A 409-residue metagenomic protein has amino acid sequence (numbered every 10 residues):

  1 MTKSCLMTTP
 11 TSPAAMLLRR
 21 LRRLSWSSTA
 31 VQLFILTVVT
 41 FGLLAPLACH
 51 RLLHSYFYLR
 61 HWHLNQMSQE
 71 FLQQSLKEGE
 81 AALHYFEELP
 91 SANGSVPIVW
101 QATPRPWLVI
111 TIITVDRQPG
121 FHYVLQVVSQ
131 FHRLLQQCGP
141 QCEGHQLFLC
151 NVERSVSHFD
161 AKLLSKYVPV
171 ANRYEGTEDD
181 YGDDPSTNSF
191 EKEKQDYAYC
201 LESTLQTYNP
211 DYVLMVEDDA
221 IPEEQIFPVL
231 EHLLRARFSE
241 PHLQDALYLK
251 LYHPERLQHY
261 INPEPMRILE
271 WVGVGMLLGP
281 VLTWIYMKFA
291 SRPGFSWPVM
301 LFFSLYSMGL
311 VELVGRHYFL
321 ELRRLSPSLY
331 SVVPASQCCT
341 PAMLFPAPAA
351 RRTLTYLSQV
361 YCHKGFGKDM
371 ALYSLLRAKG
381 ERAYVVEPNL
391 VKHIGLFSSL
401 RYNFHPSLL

Functional and structural regions predicted by a protein language model:
K3-L72, E270-V274, L278-L409: C-terminal catalytic/acceptor-binding lobe
F34-P106, Y123, L135: Long, contiguous juxta-domain segments that are non-catalytic but functionally important
A102-P104, V127-G144: Short, acidic, metal-binding catalytic loop of nucleotide-sugar glycosyltransferases
P106-T114, F131, E143-L149: Hydrophobic targeting segments
C150-D211, I261: Active-site-proximal specificity loops/subdomain of glycosyltransferases
N209-I221: Short beta-strand-to-loop acidic/aromatic patch adjacent to the donor-nucleotide binding site
P222-L257: Conserved donor-nucleotide/metal-binding helix-loop-beta segment in metal-dependent transferases, i.e., the alpha-helix
L243-G279: Cytosolic-side membrane-insertion boundary helix
